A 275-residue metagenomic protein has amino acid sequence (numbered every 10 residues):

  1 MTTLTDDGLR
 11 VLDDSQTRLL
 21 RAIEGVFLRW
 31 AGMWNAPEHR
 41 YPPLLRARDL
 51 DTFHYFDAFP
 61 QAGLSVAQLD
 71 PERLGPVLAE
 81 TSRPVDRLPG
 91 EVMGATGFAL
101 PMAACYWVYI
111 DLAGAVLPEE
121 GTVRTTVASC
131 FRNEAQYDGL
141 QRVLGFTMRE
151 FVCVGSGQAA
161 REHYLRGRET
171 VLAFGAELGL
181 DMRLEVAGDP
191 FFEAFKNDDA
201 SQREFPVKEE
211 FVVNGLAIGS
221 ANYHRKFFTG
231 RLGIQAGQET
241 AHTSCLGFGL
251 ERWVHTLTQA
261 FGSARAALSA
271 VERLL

Functional and structural regions predicted by a protein language model:
M1-L275: TRNA-recognition modules of translation machinery and tRNA-sensing kinases, especially anticodon-binding
